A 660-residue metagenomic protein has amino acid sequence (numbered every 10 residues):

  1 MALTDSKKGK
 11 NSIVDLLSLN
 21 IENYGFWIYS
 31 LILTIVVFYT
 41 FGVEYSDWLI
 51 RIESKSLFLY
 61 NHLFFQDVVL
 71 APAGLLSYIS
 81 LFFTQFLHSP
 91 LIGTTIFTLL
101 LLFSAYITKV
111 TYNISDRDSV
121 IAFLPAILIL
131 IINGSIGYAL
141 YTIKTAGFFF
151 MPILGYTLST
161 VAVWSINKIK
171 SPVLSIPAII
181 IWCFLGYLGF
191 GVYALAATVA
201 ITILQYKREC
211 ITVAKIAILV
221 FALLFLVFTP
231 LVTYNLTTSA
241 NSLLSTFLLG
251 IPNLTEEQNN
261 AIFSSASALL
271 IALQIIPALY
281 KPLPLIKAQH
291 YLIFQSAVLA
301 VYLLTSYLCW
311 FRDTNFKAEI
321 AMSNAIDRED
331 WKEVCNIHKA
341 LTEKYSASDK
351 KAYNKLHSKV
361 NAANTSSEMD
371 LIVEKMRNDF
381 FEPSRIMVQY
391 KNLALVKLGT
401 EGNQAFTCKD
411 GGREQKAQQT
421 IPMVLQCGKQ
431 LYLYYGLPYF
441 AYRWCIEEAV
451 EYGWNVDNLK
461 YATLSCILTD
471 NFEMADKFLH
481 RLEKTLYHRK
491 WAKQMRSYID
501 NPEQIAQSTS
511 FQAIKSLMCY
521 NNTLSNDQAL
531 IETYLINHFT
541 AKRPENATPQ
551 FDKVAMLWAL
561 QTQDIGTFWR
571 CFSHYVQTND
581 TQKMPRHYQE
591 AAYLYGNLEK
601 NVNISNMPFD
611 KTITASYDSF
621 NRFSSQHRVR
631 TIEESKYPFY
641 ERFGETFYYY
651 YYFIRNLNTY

Functional and structural regions predicted by a protein language model:
M1-V37, Q289-S296: Start-transfer (signal-anchor) and selected internal transmembrane alpha helices of multi-pass inner/ER membrane
E22-G25, E209-I218, L283-A297: Membrane-interfacial entry segments at the cytosolic side of transmembrane helices
Y39-G93: Membrane-interface coil-to-helix junctions
R51-S54, V69-A73, R117-P172, Y187-A194 (+4 more regions): Membrane-interface micro-motifs in multi-pass membrane enzymes
G93-I107, L154-L158: Transmembrane alpha-helices of multi-pass, membrane-embedded glycan-processing enzymes that use lipid-linked
N167-A214, L219-N235: Transmembrane helices and adjacent periplasmic/lumenal helix-loop junctions of polyprenol-phosphate-dependent
K287-D313, E343, A347: Internal/C-terminal transmembrane anchor helices
L308-M518, R543-D564: Soluble catalytic regions of membrane-associated enzymes that act on cell-envelope and secretory-pathway components
